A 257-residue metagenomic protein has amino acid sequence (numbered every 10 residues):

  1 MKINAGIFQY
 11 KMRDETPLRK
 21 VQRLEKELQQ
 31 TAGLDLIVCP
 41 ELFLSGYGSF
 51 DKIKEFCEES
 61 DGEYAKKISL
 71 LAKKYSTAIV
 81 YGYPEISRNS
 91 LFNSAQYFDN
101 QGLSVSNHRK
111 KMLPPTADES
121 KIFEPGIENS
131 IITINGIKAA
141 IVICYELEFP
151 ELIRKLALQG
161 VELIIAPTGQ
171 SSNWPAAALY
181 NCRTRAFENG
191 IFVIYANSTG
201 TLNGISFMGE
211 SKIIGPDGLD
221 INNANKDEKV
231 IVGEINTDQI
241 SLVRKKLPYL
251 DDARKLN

Functional and structural regions predicted by a protein language model:
M1-G6: Extreme N-terminal starter segment of soluble prokaryotic enzymes
Q9-E15: Short polar catalytic/cofactor-binding loops
L18, Q22-N100, N107, S171-I191: Cys-nucleophile CN-hydrolase/nitrilase-fold catalytic domain and related Cys-dependent amidase chemistry that acts on
D35-L36, A139, L163: Structural motif
S60-V80, E148-K229: CN hydrolase (nitrilase-like) catalytic-core segments centered on the catalytic cysteine and neighboring Lys/Glu
S87-Q159, S171-Y180, L242-Y249, K255-L256: Active-site catalytic loop in hydrolytic enzyme cores
N107, I131, S198-N257: C-terminal beta-strand edge segments of enzyme domains
